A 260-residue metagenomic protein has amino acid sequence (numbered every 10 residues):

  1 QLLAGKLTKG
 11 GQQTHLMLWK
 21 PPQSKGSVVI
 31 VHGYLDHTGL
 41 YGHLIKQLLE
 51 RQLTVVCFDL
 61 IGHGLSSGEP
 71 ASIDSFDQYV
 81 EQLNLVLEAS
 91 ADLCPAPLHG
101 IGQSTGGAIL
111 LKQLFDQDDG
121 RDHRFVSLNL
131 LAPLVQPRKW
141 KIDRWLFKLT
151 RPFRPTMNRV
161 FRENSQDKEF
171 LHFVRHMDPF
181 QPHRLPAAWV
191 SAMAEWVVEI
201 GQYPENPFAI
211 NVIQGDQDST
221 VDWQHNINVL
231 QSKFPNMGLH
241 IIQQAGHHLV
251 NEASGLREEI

Functional and structural regions predicted by a protein language model:
Q1-P21: N-terminal cap/lid segment of alpha/beta-hydrolase-fold proteins
G33-D36, D216: Active-site glycine-rich loops that stabilize anionic/oxyanionic intermediates across multiple enzyme folds
L35-T38, G64-C94: Catalytic nucleophile-loop/oxyanion-hole region of alpha/beta-hydrolase and closely related hydrolase-like folds
T38, I45-E69: Conserved alpha/beta-hydrolase
L128-R138: Active-site nucleophile loop of the alpha/beta-hydrolase fold
N206, V212-Q214, D218: Short beta-strand/loop motif that positions the catalytic acidic residue of the alpha/beta-hydrolase fold
F208, D222-Q231: Short alpha-helix in the alpha/beta-hydrolase fold that links the catalytic acid
A245-E258: Catalytic histidine-centered segment of alpha/beta-hydrolase-like enzymes
